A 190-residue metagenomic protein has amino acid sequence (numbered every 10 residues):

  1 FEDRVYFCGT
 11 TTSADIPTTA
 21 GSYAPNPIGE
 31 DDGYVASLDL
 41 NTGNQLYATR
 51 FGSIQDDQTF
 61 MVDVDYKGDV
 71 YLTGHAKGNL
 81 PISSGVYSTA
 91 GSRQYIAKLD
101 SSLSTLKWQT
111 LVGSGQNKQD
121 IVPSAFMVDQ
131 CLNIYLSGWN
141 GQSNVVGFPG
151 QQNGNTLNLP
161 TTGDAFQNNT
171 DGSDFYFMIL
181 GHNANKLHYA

Functional and structural regions predicted by a protein language model:
F1-A190: A sequence-level/structural motif corresponding to short, flexible coil/turn segments enriched in small polar residues
